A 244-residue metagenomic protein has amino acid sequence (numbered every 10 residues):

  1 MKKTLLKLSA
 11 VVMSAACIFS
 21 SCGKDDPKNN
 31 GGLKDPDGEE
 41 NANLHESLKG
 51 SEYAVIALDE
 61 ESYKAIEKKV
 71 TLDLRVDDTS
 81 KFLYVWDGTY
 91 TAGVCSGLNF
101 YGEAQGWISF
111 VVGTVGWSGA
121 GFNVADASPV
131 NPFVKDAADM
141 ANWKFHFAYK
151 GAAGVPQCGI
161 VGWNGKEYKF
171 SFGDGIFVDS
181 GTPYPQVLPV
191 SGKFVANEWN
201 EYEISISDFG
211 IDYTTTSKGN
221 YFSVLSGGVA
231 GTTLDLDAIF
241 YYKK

Functional and structural regions predicted by a protein language model:
M1-S9: Bacterial N-terminal signal peptides that target proteins for export
A10-S14: Outer/extracellular conduits and scaffolds centered on Gram-negative outer-membrane beta-barrels
I18-S21: C-terminal motif of bacterial Sec signal peptides marking the signal peptidase cleavage site
G23-K244: Beta-rich carbohydrate-recognition modules and glycan-binding surfaces
